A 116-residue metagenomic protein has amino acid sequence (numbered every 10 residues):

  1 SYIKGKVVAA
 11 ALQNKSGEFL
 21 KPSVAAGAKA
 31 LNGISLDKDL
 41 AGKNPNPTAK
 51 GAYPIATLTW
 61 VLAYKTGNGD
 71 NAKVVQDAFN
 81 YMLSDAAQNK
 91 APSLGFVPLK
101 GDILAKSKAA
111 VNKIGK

Functional and structural regions predicted by a protein language model:
S1-D85, L94-K116: Flexible, solvent-exposed loop/hinge segments that line or gate ligand/substrate-binding clefts
A91: Bilobed periplasmic-binding protein-like "clamshell/Venus-flytrap" ligand-binding domains
